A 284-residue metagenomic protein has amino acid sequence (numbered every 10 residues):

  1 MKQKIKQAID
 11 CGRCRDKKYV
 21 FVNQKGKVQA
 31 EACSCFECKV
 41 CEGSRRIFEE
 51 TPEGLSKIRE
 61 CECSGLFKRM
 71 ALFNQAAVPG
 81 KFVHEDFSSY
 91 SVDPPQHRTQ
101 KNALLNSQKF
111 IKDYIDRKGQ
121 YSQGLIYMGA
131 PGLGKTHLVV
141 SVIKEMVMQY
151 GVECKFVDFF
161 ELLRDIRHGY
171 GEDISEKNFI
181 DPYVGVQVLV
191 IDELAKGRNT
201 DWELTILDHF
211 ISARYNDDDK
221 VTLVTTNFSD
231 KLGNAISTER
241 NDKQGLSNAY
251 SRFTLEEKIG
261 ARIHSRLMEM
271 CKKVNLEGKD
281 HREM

Functional and structural regions predicted by a protein language model:
M1-N102, G278, M284: A short, basic N-terminal segment
S89-L125: Pre-Walker A (pre-P-loop) alpha-helix and adjacent loop at the N terminus of AAA/AAA+ ATPase modules, a conserved
R98-L104, I143, V147-G185, D201-T205: Short glycine-rich substrate-engagement loop in P-loop NTPases that contacts/grips substrate
K118-V139: Walker A/P-loop nucleotide-binding motif
L125, K155, V190, L223 (+1 more regions): Hydrophobic/aromatic beta-strand patches that form the interior of the parallel beta-sheet core in alpha/beta enzyme
V152-E153, G185-L189, D217-V224: Loop/turn-to-beta-strand initiation segments
R164-D165, G169, K196-M284: Replace "adjacent to P-loop NTPase cores in ATP/GTP-dependent enzymes" with "adjacent to NTP-binding cores
D192-L194: Walker B catalytic acidic pair
